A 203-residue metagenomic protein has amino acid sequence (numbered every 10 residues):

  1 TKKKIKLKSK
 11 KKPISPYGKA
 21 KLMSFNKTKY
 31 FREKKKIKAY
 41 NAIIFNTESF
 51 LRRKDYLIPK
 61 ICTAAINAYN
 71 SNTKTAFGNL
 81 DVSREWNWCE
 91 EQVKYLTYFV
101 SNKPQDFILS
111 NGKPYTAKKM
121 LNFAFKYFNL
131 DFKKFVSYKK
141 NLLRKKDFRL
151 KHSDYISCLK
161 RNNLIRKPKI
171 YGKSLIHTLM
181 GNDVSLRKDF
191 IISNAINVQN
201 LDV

Functional and structural regions predicted by a protein language model:
T1-I43, E48-R52: Catalytic helix-loop patch of NAD(P)-dependent Rossmann-fold dehydrogenases
P16, S24, K54, A117 (+2 more regions): Conserved donor sugar-nucleotide recognition element shared by glycan-biosynthetic enzymes
N41-N46, I108-N111, I191-N194: Short beta-strand segments
P59, T63-V184, K188: C-terminal substrate-binding subdomain of Rossmann-fold SDR/epimerase-dehydratase oxidoreductases
I196-V203: C-terminal, low-complexity/hydrophilic appendages and adjacent surface loops of extracellular/periplasmic anionic
